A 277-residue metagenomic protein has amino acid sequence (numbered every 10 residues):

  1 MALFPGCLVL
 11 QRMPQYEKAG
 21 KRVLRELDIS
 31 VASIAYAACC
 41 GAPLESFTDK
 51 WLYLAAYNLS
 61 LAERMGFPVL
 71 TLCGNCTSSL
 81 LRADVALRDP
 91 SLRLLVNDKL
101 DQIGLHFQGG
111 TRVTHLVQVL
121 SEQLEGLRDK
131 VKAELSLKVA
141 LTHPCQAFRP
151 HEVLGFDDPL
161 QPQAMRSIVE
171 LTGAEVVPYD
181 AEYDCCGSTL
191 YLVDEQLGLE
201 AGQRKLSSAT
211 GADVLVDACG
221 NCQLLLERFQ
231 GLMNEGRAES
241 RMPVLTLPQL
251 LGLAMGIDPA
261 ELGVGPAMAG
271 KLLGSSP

Functional and structural regions predicted by a protein language model:
M1-P277: Iron-sulfur cluster-binding electron-transfer modules in prokaryotic oxidoreductases
